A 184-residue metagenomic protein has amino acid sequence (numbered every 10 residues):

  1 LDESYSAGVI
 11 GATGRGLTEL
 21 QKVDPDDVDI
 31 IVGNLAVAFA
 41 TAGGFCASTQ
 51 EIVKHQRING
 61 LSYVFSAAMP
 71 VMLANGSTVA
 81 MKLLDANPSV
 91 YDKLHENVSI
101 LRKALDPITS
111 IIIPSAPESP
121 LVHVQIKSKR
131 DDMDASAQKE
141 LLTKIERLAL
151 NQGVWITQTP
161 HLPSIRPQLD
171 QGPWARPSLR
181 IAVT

Functional and structural regions predicted by a protein language model:
L1-L20: Conserved PLP phosphate-binding loop immediately N-terminal to the Schiff-base lysine helix in PLP-dependent enzymes
D2, G44, S77, L94 (+1 more regions): Residue-level signature of catalytic and energy-coupling elements of molecular machines, predominantly ATP/GTP-dependent
Y5, M69, P160-I165: Short glycine-enriched loops at secondary-structure junctions
T13, E19-H55: Active-site PLP attachment segment
V32, S66-A67, I112-P117, Q158-P160 (+1 more regions): Short beta-strand
G43, N59-M69: A short glycine-threonine-serine/GTX helix/turn-capping micro-motif
A68-S89, K93, N97-S99, P120: Structural motif of enzymes handling amino- and sulfur-group chemistry
D92-R102, S110-Q152, P167-L179, V183: Conserved PLP-binding catalytic core of the aspartate aminotransferase-like
